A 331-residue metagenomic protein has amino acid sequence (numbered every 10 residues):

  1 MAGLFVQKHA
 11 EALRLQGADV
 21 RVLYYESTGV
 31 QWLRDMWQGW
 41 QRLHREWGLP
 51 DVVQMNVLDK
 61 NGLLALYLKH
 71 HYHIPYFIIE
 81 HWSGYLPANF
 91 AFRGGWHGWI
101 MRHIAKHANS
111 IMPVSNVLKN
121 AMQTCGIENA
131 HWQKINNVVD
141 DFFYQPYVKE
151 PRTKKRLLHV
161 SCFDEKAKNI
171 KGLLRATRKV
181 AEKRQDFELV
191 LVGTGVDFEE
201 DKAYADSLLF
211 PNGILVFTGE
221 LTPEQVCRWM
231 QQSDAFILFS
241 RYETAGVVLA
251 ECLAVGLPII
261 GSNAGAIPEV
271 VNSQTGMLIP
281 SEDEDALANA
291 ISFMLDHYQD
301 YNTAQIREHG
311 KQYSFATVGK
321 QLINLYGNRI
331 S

Functional and structural regions predicted by a protein language model:
A2, P75-F77, G84-I104, D141: Nucleotide-sugar donor phosphate/pyrophosphate-binding loop at the beta->alpha transition of glycosyltransferases
A105, E220-L221, R228-S233: Short alpha-helical donor nucleotide-sugar binding micro-motif in glycosyltransferases
V117, V138: Carbohydrate-associated surface elements
E150-K168, L174-R178, V190: Conserved donor-binding/catalytic core segment of Leloir-type glycosyltransferases
K202-E224: Nucleotide-activated donor-binding/catalytic signature segment of Leloir-type glycosyltransferases, i.e., the conserved
R241: Aromatic "clamp/platform" in nucleotide-sugar-dependent glycosyltransferases that forms part of the donor/acceptor
P258-G261: Short hydrophobic beta-strand element within catalytic cores of glycosyltransferases and related nucleotide-activated
S273, M277-E284, F293-Y298: Conserved acidic donor-binding segment of nucleotide-sugar-dependent glycosyltransferases
